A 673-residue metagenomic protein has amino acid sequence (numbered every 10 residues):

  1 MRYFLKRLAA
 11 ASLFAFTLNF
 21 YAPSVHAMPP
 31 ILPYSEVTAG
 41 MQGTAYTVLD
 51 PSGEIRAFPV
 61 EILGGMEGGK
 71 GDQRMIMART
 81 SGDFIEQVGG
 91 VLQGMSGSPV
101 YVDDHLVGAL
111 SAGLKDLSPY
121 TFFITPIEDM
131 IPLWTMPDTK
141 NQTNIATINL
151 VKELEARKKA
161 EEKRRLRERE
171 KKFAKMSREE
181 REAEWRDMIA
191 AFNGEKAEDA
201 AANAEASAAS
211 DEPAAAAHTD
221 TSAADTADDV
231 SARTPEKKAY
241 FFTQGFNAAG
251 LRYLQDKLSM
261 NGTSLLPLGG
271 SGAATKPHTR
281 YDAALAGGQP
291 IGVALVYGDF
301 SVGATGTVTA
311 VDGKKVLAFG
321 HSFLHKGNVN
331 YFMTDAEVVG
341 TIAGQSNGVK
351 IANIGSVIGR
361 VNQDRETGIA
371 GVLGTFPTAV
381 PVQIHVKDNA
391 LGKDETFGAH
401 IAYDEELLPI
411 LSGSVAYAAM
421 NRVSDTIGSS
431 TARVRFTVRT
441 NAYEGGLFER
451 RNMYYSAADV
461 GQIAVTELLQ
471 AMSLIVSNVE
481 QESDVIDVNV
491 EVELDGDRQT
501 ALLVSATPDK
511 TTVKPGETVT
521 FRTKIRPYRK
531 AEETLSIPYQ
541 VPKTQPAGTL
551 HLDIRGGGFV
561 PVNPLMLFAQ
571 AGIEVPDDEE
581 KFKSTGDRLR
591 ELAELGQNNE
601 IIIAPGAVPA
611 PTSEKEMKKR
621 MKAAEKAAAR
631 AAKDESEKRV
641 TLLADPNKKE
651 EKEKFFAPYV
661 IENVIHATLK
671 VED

Functional and structural regions predicted by a protein language model:
M1-R7: Positively charged n-region of N-terminal signal peptides that target proteins for export
A9-F20: Bacterial N-terminal signal peptides
P23-D673: Terminal presequence/propeptide segments associated with secretion/organelle targeting and zymogen/polyprotein
